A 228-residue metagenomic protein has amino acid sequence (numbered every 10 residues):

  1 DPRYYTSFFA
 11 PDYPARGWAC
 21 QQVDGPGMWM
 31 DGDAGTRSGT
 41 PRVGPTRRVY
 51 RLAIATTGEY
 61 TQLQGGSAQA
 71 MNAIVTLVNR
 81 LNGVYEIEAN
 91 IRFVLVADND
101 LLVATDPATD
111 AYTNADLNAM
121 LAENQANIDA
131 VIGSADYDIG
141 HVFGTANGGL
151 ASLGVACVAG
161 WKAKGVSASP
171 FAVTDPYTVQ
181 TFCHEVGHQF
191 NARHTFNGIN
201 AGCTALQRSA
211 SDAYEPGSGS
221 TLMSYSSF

Functional and structural regions predicted by a protein language model:
P2-G160: Fold-level signature of zinc-dependent metallopeptidase catalytic domains
V96-A119, A159-F228: The catalytic-center signature of Zn2+-dependent metalloproteases
